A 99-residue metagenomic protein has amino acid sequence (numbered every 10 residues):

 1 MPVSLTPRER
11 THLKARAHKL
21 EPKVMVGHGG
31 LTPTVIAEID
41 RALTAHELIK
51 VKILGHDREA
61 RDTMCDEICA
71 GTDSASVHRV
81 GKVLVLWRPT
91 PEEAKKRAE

Functional and structural regions predicted by a protein language model:
P2-E99: Positively charged, polar, low-complexity stretches
